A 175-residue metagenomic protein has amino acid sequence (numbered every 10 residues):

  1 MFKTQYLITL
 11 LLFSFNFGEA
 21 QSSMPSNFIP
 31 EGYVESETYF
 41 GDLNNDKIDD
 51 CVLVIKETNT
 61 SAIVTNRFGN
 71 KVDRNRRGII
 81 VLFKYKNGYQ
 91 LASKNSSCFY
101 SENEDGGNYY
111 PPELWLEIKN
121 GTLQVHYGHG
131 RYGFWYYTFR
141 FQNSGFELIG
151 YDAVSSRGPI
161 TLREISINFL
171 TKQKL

Functional and structural regions predicted by a protein language model:
M1-S23: Bacterial Sec-dependent N-terminal signal peptides
Q5, P111-L175: Acidic, small-residue rich beta-repeat scaffolds with periodic aromatic anchors
A20-Y33, N87-Y110: Blade-edge motifs of beta-propeller repeat domains
F28-I29, N66-R74, Y127-G130: Short consensus segments that form the blades of beta-propeller domains, in both extracellular/periplasmic
V34-L43, Y110-N120: Beta-propeller blade termini
S36, R76-I79, F134: Repetitive beta-architecture junctions, highlighting loop-to-beta-strand starts across blade-like repeats
L43-K56, E117-Y127: Acidic/hydrophobic-patterned starts of short beta strands in beta-sheet-rich repeat architectures
T60-S96, F139-F141: Beta-propeller blade repeat segments, especially FG-GAP/WD-type strand-to-loop junctions in 6- to 7-bladed propeller
